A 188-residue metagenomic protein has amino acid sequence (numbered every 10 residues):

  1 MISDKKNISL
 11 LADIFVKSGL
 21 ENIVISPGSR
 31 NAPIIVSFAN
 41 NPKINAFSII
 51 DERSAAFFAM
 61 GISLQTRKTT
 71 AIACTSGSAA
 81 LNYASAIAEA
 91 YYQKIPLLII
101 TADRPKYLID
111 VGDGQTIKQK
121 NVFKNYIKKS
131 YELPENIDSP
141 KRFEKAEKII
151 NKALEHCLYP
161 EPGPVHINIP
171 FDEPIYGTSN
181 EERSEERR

Functional and structural regions predicted by a protein language model:
M1-R188: N-terminal alpha/beta PP-like core and its mobile active-site loop of ThDP/TPP-dependent enzymes
